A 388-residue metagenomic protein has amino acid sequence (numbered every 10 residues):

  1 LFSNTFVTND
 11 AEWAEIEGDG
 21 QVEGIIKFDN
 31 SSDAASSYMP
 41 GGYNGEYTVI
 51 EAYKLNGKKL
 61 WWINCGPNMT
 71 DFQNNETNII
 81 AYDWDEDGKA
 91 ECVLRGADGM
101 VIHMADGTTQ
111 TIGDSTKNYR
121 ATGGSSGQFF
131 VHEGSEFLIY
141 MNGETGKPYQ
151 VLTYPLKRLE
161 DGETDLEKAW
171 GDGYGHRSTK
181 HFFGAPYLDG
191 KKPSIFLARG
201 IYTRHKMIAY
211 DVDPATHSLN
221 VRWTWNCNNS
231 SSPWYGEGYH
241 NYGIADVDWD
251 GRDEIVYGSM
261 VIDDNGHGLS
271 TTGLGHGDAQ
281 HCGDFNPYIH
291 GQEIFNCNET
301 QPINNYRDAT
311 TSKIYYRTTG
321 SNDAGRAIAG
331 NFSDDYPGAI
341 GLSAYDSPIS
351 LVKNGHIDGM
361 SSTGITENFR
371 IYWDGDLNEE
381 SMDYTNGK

Functional and structural regions predicted by a protein language model:
L1-K388: Beta-propeller-forming repeat regions
